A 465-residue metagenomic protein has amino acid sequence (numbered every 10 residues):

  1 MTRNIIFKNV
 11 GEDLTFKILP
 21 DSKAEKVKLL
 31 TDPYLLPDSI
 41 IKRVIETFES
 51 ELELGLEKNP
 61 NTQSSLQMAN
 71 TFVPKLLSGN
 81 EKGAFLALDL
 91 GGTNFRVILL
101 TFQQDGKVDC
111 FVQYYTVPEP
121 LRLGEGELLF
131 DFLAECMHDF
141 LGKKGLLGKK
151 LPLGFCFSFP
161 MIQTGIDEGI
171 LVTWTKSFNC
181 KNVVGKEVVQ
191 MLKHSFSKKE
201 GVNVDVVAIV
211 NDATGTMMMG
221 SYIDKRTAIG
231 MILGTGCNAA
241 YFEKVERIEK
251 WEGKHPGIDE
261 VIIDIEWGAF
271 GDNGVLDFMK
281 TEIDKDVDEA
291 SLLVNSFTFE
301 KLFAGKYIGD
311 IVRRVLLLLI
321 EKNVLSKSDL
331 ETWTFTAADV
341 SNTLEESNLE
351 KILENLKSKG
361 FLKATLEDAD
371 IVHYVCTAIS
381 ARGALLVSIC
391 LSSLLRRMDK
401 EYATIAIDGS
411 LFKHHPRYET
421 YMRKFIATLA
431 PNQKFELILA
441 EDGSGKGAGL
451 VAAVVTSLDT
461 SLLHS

Functional and structural regions predicted by a protein language model:
M1-L151, I223, K280-S465: ATP-binding/phosphotransfer module of carbohydrate and carboxylate kinases, centering on a glycine-rich
N80, L88-R96, S158, A213-T214 (+3 more regions): A short acidic Gly-Thr/Ser loop motif
G83-D89, K150-G154, V206-V210, A228-I232 (+3 more regions): Short glycine-aspartate micro-motif
F95, P160-T164, N238-A240, D272 (+1 more regions): Short, acidic Gly/Pro/Ser/Thr-rich loop/turn segments
K107-D109, K176-G185, M217-R313, L317 (+1 more regions): Glycine-rich phosphate-binding loop of actin/hexokinase-like ATP-binding domains
Y114-A134, M161-Y222, R226-I229, V245-A269 (+2 more regions): Glycine-rich phosphate-binding loop and adjoining helix at the ATP-binding site of ATP-dependent phosphoryl-transfer
K149-K193, K199-D205, K225, T235 (+2 more regions): Gly/Ser/Thr-rich active-site cleft segment
C156, V210, F242, D408-S410 (+1 more regions): Generic beta-strand/beta-sheet core signal
